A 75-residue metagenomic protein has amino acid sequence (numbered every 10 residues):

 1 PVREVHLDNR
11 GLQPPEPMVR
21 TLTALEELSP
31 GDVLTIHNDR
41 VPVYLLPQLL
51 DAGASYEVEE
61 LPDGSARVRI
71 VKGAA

Functional and structural regions predicted by a protein language model:
P1-E27: An N-terminal amphipathic alpha-helical segment
V2-E4, G31-T35, S65-R67: Intrinsic-disorder/low-complexity, polar/charged segments enriched in Ser/Thr/Lys/Arg/Asp/Glu/Gln
R10, D32, L61: Hydrophobic small-molecule pocket/channel-lining residues, especially in calycin-type beta-barrels
M18-L25, Y44, Q48-L49, E57-V58: General detector of folded, globular domains
L22-N38: Short glycine-rich, basic-tinged beta-strand/loop micro-motifs
V33-S55: Short, structured protein-protein interaction patches enriched in aromatics and acidic/basic residues, typified by
Y56-A75: C-terminal edge-of-domain segments
